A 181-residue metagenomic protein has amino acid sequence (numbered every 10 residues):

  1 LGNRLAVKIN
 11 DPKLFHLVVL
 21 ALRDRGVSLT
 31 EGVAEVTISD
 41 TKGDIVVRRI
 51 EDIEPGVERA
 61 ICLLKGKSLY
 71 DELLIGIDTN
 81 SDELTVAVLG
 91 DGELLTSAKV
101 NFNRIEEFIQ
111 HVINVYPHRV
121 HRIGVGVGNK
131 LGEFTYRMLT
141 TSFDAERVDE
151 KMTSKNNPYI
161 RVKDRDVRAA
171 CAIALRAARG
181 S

Functional and structural regions predicted by a protein language model:
L1-P55, R59-L74, S81-S181: Phosphate- and other anionic-substrate recognition elements at nucleic-acid/protein interfaces
